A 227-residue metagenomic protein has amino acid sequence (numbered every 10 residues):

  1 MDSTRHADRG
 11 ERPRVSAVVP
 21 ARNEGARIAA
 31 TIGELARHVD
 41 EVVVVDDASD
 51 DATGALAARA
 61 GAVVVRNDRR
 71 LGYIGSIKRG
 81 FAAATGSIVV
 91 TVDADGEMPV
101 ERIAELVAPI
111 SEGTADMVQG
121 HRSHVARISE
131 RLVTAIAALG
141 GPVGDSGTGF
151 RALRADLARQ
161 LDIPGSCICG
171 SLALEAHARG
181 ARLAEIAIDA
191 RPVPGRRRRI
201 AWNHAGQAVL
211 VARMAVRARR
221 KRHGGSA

Functional and structural regions predicted by a protein language model:
R14-S16, S171: Cell-envelope/extracellular polymer assembly enzymes that use nucleotide-activated donors
V19, I32, D40-A48, V65: Short beta-strand/loop segment that forms part of the nucleotide-sugar
A26-A30, D51-A60: Acidic helix N-cap motif at the loop->helix transition within catalytic regions of sugar-transfer enzymes
V43, G54-A83: Conserved donor nucleotide-binding strand/loop of the catalytic core
D46-G54, G96: A conserved acidic beta->alpha catalytic loop
I77, F81, H124-G225: Conserved catalytic loops of nucleotide-sugar-dependent glycosyltransferases that act on lipid-linked
V89: Short aromatic/hydrophobic "clamp" motif used to bind/position activated sugar donors
A104-R127: Conserved donor NDP-sugar-binding/catalytic core segment of glycosyltransferases
